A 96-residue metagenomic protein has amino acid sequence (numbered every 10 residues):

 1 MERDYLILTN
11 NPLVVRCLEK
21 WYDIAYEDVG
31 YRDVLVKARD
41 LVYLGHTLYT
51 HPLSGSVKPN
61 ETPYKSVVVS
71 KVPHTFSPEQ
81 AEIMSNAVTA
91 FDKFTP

Functional and structural regions predicted by a protein language model:
E2-L6: Extreme N-terminal starter segment of soluble prokaryotic enzymes
L8, A25, V68-S70: Residues in well-ordered beta-strands of folded domains
L8-V15: Short, polar loop motifs at secondary-structure junctions
N11, G55-V57, P73: Glycine-rich beta-alpha junction loops
L18-T62: Rossmann-like NAD(P)(H) cofactor-binding subdomain of soluble oxidoreductases
D33, D40, S70-P96: Internal alpha-helical scaffold of NAD(P)-dependent oxidoreductase catalytic cores
N60-P73: Short basic, glycine-rich beta-strand/loop surfaces that mediate nucleic-acid
